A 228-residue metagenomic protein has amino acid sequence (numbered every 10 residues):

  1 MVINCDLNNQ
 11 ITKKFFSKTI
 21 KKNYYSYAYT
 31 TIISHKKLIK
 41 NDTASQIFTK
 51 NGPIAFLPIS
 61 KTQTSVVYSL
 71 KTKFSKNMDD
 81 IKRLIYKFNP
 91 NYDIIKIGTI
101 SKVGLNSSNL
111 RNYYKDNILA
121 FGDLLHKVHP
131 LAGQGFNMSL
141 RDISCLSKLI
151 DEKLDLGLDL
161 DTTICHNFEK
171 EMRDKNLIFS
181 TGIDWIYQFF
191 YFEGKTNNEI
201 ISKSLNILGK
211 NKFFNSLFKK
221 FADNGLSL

Functional and structural regions predicted by a protein language model:
M1-N8, I118: Short hydrophobic core segments
C5-N91, I97-I100: Conserved FAD-binding catalytic core of PHBH/FMO-like flavoproteins
L7, L125-H126, D184: Alpha-helix/helix-capping structural signal
F74-T163: FAD/FMN-dependent oxidoreductases across multiple families
K148-L228: C-terminal helical "tail/cap" subdomain of flavin- and related membrane-associated enzymes
